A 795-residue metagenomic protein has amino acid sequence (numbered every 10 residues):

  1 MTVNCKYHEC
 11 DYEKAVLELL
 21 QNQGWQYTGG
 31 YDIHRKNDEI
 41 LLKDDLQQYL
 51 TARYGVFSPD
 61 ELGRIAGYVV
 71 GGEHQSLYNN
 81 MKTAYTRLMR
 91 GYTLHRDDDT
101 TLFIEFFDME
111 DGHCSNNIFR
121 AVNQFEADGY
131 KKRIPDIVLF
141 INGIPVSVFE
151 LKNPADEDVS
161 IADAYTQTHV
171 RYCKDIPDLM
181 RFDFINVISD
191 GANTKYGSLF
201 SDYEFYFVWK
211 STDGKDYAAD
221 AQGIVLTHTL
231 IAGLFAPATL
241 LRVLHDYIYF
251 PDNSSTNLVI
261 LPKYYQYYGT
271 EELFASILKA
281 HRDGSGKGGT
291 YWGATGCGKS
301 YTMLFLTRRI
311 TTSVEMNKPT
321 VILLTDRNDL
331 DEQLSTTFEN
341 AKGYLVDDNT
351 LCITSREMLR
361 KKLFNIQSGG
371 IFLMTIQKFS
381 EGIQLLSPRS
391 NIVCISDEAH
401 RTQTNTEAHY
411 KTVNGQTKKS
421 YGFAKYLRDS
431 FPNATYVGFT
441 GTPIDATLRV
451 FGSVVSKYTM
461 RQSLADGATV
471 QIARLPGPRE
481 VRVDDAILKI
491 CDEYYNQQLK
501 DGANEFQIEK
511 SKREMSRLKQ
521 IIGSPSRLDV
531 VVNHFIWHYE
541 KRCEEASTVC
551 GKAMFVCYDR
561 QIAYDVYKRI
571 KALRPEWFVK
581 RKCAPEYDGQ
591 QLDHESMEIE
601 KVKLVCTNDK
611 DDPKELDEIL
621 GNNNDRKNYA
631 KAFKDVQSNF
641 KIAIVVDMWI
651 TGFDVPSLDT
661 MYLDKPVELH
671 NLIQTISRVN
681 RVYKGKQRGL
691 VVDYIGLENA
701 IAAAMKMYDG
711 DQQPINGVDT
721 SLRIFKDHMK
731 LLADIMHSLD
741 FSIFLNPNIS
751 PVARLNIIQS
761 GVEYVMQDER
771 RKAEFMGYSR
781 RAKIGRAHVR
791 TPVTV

Functional and structural regions predicted by a protein language model:
T2-T320, D329-L345, Q367, I371 (+6 more regions): ATP-dependent helicase/translocase motor core
D220, L448-C550, Y567, A572 (+1 more regions): Interdomain helical connector at the RecA1-RecA2 junction of SF1/SF2 helicase-like NTPases
V314, N328-S355, R569-K580: Conserved helix-turn-beta segment of the N-terminal RecA-like "Helicase ATP-binding" lobe in SF1/SF2 helicases
E339-L385: Inter-Walker segment of RecA-like/P-loop motor cores
S368-Y426, N624-K631, V645-D647: Conserved RecA-like ASCE ATPase "motif II neighborhood" in helicase/translocase motors
H400-R401, K601-V718: Conserved RecA-like P-loop NTPase helicase motor core
M515-V645: Conserved C-terminal RecA-like helicase domain
Y683-R781: Long, hydrophobic alpha-helical segments
